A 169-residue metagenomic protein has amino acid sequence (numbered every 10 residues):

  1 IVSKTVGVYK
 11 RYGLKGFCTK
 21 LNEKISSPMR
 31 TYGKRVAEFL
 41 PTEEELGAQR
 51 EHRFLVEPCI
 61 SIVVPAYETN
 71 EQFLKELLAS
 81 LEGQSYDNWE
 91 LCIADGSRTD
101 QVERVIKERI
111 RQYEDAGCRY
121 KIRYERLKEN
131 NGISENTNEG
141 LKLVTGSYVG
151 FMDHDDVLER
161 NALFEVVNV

Functional and structural regions predicted by a protein language model:
I1-T5, Y9: Intrinsically disordered, low-structural-confidence terminal and linker regions
C18-V169: Nucleotide-sugar donor-binding/catalytic module of glycosyltransferases that assemble extracellular/cell-envelope
